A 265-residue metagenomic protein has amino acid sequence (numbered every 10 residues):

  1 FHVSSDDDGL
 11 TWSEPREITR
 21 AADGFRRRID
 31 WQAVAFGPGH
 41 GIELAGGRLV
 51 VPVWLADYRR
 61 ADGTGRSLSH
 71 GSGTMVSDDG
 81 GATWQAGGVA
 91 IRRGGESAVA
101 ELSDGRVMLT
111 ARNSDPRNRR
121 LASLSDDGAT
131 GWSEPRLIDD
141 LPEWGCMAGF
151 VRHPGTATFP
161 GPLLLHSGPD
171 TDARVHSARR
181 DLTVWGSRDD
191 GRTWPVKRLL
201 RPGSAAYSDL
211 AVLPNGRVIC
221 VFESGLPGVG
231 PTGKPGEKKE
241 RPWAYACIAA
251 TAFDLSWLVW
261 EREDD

Functional and structural regions predicted by a protein language model:
F1-D265: Asp-box/BNR beta-propeller blade signature and adjacent active/binding-site loops in extracellular glycan-interacting
